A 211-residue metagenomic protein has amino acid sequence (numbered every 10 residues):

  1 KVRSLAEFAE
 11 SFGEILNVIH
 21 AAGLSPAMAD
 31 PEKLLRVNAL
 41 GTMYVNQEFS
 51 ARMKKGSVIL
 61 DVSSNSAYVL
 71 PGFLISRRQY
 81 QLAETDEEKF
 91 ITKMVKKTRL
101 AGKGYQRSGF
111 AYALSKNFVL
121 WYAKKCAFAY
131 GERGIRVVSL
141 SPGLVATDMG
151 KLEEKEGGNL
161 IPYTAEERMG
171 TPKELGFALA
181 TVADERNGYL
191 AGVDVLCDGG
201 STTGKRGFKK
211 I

Functional and structural regions predicted by a protein language model:
K1-E14: Conserved Rossmann-fold cofactor-binding substructure of NAD(P)-dependent oxidoreductases
L5, V45-M53, Y122-A123, A178 (+1 more regions): Hydrophobic positions on the long internal alpha-helix of Rossmann-like NAD(P)-dependent oxidoreductase domains
I19, L60-V62, V137-L140, G150 (+2 more regions): Hydrophobic structural elements of the Rossmann-like NAD(P)H-binding subdomain that define the short-chain
L24-M28, K55-E132, L144: Catalytic loop of short-chain dehydrogenase/reductase
L34-L35, T164: A hydrophobic alpha-helix adjacent to the NAD(P)-binding/active-site core of NAD(P)-dependent oxidoreductases, strongly
Y44, Y112, S139, E156-L190 (+1 more regions): C-terminal helical subdomain
Y68, S141-L152: Short, flexible catalytic-loop segment of classical short-chain dehydrogenase/reductase
